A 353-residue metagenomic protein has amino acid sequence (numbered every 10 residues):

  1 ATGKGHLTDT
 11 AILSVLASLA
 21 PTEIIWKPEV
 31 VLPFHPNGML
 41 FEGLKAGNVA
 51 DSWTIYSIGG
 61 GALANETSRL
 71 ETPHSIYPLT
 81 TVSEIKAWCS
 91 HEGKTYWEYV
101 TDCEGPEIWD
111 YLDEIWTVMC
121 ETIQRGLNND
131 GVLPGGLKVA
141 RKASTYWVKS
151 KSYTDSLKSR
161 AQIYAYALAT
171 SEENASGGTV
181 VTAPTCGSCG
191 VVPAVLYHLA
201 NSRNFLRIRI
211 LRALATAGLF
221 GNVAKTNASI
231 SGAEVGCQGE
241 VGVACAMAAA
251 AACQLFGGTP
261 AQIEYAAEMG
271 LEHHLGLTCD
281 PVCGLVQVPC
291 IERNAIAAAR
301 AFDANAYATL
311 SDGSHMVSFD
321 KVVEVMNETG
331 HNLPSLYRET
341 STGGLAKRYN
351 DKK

Functional and structural regions predicted by a protein language model:
A1-L19, L32-F34, M39-G43: Glycine-rich nucleotide/cofactor/substrate-binding loop typically near the N-terminus or early in the first domain
G5, A20, H35, G43 (+8 more regions): Non-transmembrane, aqueous-exposed alpha-helical and coiled segments at domain scale
T22-Y153, Q162: C-terminal regulatory domains involved in ligand/effector binding and gene-expression control
C120-G232, G236, G344-K353: Accessory "access/gating" subregions that flank catalytic or transport cores
S159, P184, S188, R209 (+4 more regions): Secondary-structure capping and boundary motifs in well-ordered enzyme cores
A165, A169, G190-A200, A215-V223 (+3 more regions): Contiguous, well-ordered alpha-helical segments that form the cores/surfaces of helical PPI scaffolds
A252-K353: Functionally critical mobile loop/hinge segments
